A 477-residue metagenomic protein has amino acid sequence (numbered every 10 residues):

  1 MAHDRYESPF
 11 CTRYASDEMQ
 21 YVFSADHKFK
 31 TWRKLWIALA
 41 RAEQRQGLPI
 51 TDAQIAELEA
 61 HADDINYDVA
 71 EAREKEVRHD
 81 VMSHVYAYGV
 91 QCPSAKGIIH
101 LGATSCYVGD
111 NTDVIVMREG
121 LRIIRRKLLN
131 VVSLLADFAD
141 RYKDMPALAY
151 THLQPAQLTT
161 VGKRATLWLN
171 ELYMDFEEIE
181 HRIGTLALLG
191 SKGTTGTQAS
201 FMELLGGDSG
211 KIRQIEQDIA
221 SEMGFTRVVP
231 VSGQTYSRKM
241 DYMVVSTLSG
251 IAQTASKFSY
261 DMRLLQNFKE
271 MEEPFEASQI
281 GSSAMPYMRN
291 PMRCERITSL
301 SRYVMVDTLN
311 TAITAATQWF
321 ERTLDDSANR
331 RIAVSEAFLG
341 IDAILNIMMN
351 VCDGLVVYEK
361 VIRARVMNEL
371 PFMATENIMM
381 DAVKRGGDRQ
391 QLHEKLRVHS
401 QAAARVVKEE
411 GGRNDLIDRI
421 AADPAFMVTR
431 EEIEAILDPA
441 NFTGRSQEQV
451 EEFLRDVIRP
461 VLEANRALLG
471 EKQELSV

Functional and structural regions predicted by a protein language model:
M1-A199, L205-A220, G281-S282, M292-R296 (+3 more regions): A helix-coil-helix interface module used to build multimeric assemblies and to scaffold catalytic/cofactor sites
Q20-S24, V69-E71, Q279-S299, E321-E336 (+4 more regions): Short beta-alpha connecting loops at secondary-structure transitions that line or flank enzyme active sites
L39-A42, I124, L128-V131, L135-F138 (+14 more regions): Amphipathic alpha-helices that form helix-helix packing interfaces
D140-G162, E272-M288, E321-A328, D353-M373: Glycine-rich cofactor-pocket loops
Q217-Q234: A short, charged helix-loop
T235-E270, Q279-G340: A conserved active-site cap/scaffold subdomain adjacent to cofactor or substrate pockets
E272, K395-A402: Active/binding-pocket-proximal capping segment
Y303-R389, K395: Long, amphipathic alpha-helical stalk/connector segments used for oligomerization, subunit docking, or mechanical
